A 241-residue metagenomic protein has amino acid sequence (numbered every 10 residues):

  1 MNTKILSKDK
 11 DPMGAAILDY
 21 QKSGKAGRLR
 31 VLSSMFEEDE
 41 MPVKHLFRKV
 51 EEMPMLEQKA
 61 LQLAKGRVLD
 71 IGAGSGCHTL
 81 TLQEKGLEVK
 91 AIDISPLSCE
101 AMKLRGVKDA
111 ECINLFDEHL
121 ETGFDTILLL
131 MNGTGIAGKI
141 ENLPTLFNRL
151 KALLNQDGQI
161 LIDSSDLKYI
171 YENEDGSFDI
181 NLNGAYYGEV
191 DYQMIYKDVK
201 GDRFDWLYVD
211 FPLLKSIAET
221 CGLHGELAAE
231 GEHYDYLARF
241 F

Functional and structural regions predicted by a protein language model:
M1-R30: N-terminal auxiliary segments of SAM/dcSAM-dependent transferases
S7, D19, Q156-L213: SAM-dependent methyltransferase
V43, F47-R67: Conserved alpha-helix/loop element of class I SAM-dependent methyltransferases that forms part of the SAM/SAH-binding
S75: Conserved SAM/SAH-binding loop
S95-P96: Conserved SAM/SAH-binding beta-strand->alpha-helix loop
G106-D117: Conserved SAM-binding strand-loop segment of SAM-dependent methyltransferases
F124-P144: A short SAM/SAH-binding and catalytic strip from SAM-dependent methyltransferases
L143-Q156: A short glycine-rich, Lys/Arg-flanked "PGG" loop and its adjoining helix->strand segment in the class I
